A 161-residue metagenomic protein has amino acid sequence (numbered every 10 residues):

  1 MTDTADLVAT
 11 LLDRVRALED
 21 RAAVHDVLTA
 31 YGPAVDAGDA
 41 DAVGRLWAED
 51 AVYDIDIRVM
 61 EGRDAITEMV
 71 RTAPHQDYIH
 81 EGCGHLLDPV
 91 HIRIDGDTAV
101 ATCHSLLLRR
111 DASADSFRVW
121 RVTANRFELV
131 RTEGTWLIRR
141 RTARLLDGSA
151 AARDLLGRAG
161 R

Functional and structural regions predicted by a protein language model:
M1-P33, A37, D41, R45: Short, low-complexity N-terminal intrinsically disordered segments enriched in polar/charged residues
T2-L12, Q76-R161: A beta-strand edge to alpha-helix "cap/lid" segment located at domain peripheries
R14, L18, M60, S116: Charge-dense, low-complexity intrinsically disordered segments
P33, D56, D115: Short, charged/polar micro-motifs that form catalytic or ligand-binding hotspots
A40-L106: A solvent-exposed, acidic/Ser-Thr-rich amphipathic alpha-helical stretch
